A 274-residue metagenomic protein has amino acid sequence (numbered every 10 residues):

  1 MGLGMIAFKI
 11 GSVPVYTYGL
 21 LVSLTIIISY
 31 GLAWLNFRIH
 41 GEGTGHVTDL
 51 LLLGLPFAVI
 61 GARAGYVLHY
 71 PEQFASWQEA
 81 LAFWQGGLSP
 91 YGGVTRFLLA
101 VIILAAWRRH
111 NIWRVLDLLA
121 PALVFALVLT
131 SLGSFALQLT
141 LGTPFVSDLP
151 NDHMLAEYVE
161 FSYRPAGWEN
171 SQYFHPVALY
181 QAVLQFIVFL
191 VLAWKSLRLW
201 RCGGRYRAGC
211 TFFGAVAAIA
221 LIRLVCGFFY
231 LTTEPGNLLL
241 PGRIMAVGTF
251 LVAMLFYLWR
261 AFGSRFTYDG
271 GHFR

Functional and structural regions predicted by a protein language model:
M1-R274: A feature for loop-to-transmembrane-helix boundaries and adjacent hydrophobic helices in multi-pass integral membrane
